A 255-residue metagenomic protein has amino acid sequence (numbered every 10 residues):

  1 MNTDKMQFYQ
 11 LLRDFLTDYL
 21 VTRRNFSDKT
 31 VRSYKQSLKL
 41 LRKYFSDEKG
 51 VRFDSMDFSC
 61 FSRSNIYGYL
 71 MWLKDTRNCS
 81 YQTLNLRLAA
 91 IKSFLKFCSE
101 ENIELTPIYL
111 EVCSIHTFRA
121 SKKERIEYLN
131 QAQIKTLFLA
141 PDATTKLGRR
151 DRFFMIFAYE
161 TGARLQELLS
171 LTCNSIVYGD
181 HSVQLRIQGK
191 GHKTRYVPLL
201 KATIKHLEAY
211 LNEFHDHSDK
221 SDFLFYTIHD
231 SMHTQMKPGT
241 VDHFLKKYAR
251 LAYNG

Functional and structural regions predicted by a protein language model:
M1-G255: Conserved catalytic core of the tyrosine transesterase superfamily
